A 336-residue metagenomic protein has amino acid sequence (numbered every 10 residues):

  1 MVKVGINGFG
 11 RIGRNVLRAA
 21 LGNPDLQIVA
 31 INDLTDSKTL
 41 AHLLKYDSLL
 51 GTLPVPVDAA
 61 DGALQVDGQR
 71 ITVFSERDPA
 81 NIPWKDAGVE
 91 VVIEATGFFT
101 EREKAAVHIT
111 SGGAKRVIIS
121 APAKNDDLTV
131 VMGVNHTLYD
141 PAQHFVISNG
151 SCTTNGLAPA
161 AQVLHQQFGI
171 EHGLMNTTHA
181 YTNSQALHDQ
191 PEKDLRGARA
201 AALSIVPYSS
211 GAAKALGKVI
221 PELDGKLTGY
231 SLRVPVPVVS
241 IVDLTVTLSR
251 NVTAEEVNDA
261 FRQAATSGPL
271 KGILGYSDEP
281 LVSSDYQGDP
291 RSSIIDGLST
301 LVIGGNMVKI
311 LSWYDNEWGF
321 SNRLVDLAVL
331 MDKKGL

Functional and structural regions predicted by a protein language model:
M1-A198, V302, D326, K334-G335: N-terminal Rossmann-like NAD(P) cofactor-binding subdomain of oxidoreductases, focused on the glycine-rich
N7, R11, T35-K38, A87 (+11 more regions): Conserved active-site and cofactor/substrate-binding residues in soluble primary-metabolism enzymes
L64, V130-M132, V146, L187-H188 (+5 more regions): Short clusters of hydrophobic/aromatic residues that line enzyme substrate/ligand-binding pockets
T96, G112, F168, I220-P221 (+2 more regions): A broad structural signal for alpha-helix termini and local helix breaks/kinks
L128, L203, V242: Small-molecule pocket liners
Q166-P237: Acidic, glycine-rich segments within the central catalytic cores of soluble metabolic enzymes that bind/position
G229, I241, T245-L336: C-terminal active-site/capping subdomain that shapes the small-molecule cofactor and substrate pocket of enzyme
